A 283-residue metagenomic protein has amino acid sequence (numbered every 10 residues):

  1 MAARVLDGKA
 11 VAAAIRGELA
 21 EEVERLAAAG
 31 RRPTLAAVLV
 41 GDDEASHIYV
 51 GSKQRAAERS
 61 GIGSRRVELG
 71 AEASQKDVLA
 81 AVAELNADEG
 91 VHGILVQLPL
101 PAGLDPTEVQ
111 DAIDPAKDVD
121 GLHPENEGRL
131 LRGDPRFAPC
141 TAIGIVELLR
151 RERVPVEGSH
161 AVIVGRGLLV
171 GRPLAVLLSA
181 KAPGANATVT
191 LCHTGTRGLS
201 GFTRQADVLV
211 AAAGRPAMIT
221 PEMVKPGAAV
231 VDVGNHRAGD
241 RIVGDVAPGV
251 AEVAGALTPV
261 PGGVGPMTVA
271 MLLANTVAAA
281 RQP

Functional and structural regions predicted by a protein language model:
M1-R31: Positively charged, low-complexity intrinsically disordered leader regions
R25-L35, G41-R59: N-terminal glycine-rich anion-binding loops that anchor highly charged ligand groups
V40, A45-Q54, P135-A229, A238-A251: Glycine-rich phosphate/diphosphate-binding loop of Rossmann-like nucleotide-binding domains
A57-A71, A185-L191: Short beta-strand elements in bilobed, periplasmic/extracellular small-molecule ligand-binding domains
D77-E89: Short, well-structured alpha-helical segments in soluble
G93-A161, F202: Anion-binding alpha/beta catalytic cores of soluble intermediary-metabolism enzymes, centered on
Q97-G103, L169, R215-A217, N235-H236 (+1 more regions): Short glycine-rich anion-binding loops that position phosphate/pyrophosphate groups of nucleotides and phosphorylated
D105-E127, V231-P283: Rossmann-fold NAD(P)-binding glycine/threonine-rich loop
